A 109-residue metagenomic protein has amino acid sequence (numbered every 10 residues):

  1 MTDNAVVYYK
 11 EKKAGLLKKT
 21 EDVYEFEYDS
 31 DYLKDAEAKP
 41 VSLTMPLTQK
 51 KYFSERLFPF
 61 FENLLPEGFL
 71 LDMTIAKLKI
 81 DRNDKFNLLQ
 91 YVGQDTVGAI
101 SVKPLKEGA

Functional and structural regions predicted by a protein language model:
M1-A109: Phosphate/dinucleotide-binding and metal-coordinating scaffold of catalytic cores in nucleotide-dependent enzymes
